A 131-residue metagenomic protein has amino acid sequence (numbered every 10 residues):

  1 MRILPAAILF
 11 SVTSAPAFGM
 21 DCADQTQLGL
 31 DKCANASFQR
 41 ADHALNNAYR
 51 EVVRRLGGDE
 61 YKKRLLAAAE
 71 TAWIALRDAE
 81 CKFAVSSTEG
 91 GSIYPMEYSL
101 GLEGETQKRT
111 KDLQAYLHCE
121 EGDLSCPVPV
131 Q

Functional and structural regions predicted by a protein language model:
I3-T13: Sec-dependent N-terminal signal peptides
A17-Q131: N-terminal alpha-helical modules
